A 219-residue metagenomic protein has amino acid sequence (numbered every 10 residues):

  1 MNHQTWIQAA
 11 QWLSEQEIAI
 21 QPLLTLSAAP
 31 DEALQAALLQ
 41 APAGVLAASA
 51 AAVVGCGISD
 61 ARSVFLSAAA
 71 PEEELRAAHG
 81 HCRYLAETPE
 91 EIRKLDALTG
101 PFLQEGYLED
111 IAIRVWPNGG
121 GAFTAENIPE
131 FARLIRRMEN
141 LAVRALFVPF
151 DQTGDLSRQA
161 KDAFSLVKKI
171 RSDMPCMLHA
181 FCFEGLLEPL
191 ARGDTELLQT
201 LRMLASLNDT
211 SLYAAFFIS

Functional and structural regions predicted by a protein language model:
M1-R83, D96-G100, Y107, M177: A charged N-terminal "starter" segment
H3, I7, A47, E72 (+5 more regions): Electropositive phosphate-/nucleotide-binding environments in soluble metabolic enzymes
A10, P117-I218: Active-site loop/helix belt of alpha/beta enzymes
L26-E32, S49-A51, A69-P71, T88-E90 (+4 more regions): Active-site-proximal loop/turn and secondary-structure-junction residues that shape catalytic pockets, frequently
A33-L38, V54-G57, L75-R76, I92-P101 (+3 more regions): Distinct, well-ordered alpha-helical segments
V45-A50, L66-A70, L108-P117, L141-V148 (+1 more regions): Non-cysteine beta-strand/loop elements that form the S-adenosyl-L-methionine
S49, A70-P71, T88-E91, I111 (+3 more regions): Glycine-rich loops and low-complexity Gly/Arg-rich segments that provide flexible linkers or classic glycine-based
G80-H81, E87-A145: Conserved anion-binding
